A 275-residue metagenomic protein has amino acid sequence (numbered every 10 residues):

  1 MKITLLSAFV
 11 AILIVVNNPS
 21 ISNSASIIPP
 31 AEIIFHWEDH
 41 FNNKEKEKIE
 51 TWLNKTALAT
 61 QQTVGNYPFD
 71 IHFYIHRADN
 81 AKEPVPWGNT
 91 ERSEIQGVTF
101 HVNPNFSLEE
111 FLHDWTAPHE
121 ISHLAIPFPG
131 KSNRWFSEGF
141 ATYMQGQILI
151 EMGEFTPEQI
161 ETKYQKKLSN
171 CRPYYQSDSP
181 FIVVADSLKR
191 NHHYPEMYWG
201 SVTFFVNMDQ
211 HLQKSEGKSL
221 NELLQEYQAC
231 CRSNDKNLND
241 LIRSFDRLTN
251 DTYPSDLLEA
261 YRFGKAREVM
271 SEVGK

Functional and structural regions predicted by a protein language model:
L5-A11, N54-K55, C230-K275: Beta/coil-rich, acidic/histidine-enriched accessory regions frequently appended to metallopeptidases
S22-S24: Boundary at the C-terminal end of the N-terminal hydrophobic targeting segment
I28-E45: Acidic/histidine-rich, surface-exposed loop or edge segments in extracytoplasmic proteins
F41-E94: Auxiliary, metal-adjacent structural segments of Zn-dependent hydrolase domains
T99-R172: Zinc-dependent metallopeptidase catalytic helix centered on the HExxH motif and its immediate flanking segment
Y143-I150, T203-Q213: Short glycine/serine- and small hydrophobic-enriched flexible loop segments
E151-I160, L212-L220, L248-L257: Structural helix-adjacent loops and short alpha-helical linkers that scaffold large soluble proteins
F155-H211, L223, C230, N234-L241: Long, well-structured alpha-helical subdomains associated with metal-dependent extracellular/ecto-lumenal hydrolases
